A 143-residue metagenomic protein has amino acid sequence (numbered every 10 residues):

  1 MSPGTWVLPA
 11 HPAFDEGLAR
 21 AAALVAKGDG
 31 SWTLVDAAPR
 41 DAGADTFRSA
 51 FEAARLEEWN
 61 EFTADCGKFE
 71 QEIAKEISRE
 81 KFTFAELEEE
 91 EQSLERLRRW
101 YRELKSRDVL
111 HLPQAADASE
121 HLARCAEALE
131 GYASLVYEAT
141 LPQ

Functional and structural regions predicted by a protein language model:
M1-K68: Positively charged, polar, low-complexity stretches
S2-T5, S31, S49, S78 (+4 more regions): Generic serine detector
K68-A126: Charge-patterned, long linear interaction tracts outside catalytic cores
E120-Q143: Charged, long alpha-helical assembly modules
